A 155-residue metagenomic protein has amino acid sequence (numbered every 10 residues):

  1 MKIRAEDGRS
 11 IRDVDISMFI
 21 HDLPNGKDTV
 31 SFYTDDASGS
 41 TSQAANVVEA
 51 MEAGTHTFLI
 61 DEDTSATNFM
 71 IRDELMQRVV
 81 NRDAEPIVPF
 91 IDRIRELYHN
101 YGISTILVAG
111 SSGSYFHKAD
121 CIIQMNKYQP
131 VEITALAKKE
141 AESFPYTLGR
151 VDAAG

Functional and structural regions predicted by a protein language model:
M1-G8, A44, E52-A53, F69: N-terminal-biased segments
M1-T34: P-loop NTPase switch/communication element
T34-D36, R82-D83: A generic structural signal for short
A37-G39, D92-N100, E140-T147: Low-complexity, flexible helical/coil segments
S38-A50: Conserved alpha-helical scaffold flanking the Walker A/P-loop in AAA+ ATPase domains
A50-I94, Y98-H99, S111-A137: Conserved P-loop NTPase nucleotide-binding/switch module
S104-L107: Conserved H-loop
T134-G155: C-terminal accessory "lid"/substrate-recognition subdomains
